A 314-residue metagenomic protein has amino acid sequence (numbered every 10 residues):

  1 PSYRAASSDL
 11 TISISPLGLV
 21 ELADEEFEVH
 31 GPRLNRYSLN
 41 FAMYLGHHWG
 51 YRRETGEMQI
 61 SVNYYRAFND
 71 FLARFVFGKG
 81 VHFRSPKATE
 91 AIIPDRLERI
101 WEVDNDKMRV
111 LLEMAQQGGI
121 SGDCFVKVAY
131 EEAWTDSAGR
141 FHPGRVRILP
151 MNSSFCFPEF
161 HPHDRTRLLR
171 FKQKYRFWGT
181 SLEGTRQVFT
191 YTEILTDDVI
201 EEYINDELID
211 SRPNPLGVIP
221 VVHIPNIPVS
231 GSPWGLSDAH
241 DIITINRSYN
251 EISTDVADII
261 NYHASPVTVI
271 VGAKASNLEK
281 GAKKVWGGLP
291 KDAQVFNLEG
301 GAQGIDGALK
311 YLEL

Functional and structural regions predicted by a protein language model:
P1-M151, F155-C156: Extended, helix-rich architectural segments
Y3, T11, R33-G46, G50-V62 (+3 more regions): Charged, low-complexity, helix/coiled-coil-prone segments
A6, G18-A23, E54, A67 (+7 more regions): Exposed, low-complexity/repetitive linear segments and helix-based recognition motifs, biased toward charged/polar
T11, E26-E28, G56, L72 (+4 more regions): Intrinsically disordered, low-complexity regions of eukaryotic proteins
L22, N35, G50, E54 (+13 more regions): Intrinsically disordered, low-complexity, compositionally biased regions/tails
E90, D106, P150-N152, W178 (+2 more regions): General structural signal for secondary-structure boundaries
L112-S232: Extended, regular secondary-structure scaffolds
E202-L314: Extended, charged amphipathic alpha-helical segments
